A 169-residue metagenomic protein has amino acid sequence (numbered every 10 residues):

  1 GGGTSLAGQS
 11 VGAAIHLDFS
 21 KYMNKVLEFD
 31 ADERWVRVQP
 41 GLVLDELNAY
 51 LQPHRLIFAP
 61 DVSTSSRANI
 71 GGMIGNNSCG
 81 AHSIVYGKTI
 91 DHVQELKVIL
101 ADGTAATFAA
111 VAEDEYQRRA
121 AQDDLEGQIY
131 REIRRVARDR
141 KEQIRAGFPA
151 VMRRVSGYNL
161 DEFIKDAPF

Functional and structural regions predicted by a protein language model:
G1-M23, F58-A59: Glycine-rich N-terminal segment of FAD-binding domains in flavoprotein oxidoreductases, spanning the beta-loop-helix
K25-F29, W35-F169: FAD-binding subdomain of flavoenzyme oxidoreductases
